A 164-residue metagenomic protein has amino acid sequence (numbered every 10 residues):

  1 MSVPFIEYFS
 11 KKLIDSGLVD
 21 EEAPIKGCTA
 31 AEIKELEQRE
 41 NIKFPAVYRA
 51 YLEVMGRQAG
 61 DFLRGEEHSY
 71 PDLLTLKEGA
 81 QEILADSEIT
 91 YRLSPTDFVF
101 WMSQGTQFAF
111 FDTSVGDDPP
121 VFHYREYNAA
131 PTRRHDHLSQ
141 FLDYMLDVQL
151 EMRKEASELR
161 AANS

Functional and structural regions predicted by a protein language model:
M1-Q107, A156, R160: A surface-exposed partner-binding patch
E32, H137, F141-Y144: Short, hydrophobic/aromatic alpha-helical segments in well-folded domains
F44, Y48-Y51, Y124, H135 (+1 more regions): Aromatic side chains
F108-S139: Segments surrounding the PLD/"HKD" phosphodiesterase catalytic module and close analogs
D143-S164: Acidic, proline/glycine-rich low-complexity IDRs
